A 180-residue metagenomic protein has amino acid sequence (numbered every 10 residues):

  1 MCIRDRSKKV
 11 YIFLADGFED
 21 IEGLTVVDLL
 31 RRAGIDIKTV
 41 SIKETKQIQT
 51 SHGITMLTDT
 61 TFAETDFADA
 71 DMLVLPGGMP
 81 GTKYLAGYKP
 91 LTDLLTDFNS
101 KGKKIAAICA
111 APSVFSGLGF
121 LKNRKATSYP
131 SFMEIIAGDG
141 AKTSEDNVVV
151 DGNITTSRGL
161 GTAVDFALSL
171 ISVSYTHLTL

Functional and structural regions predicted by a protein language model:
M1-D5, T176-L180: Conserved small/polar residues in nucleotide/adenosyl-binding loops
S7-V10: Extreme N-terminal starter segment of soluble prokaryotic enzymes
G23, R31-R32: Glycine-rich phosphate/diphosphate-binding loop of Rossmann-like nucleotide-binding domains
T25-V26, L94, L170: Hydrophobic residues within alpha-helices that form the first helical element adjacent to the glycine-rich loop
K38-K103: Flexible gly/pro-rich beta->alpha loop and the following alpha-helix that scaffold active-site loops
L73-G77, L94-L121, A126-P130: Catalytic nucleophile loop
L121-D146: A conserved active-site-flanking secondary-structure segment within enzyme catalytic domains
A137-L178: Glycine-rich phosphate/pyrophosphate-binding loop and the adjoining helix
